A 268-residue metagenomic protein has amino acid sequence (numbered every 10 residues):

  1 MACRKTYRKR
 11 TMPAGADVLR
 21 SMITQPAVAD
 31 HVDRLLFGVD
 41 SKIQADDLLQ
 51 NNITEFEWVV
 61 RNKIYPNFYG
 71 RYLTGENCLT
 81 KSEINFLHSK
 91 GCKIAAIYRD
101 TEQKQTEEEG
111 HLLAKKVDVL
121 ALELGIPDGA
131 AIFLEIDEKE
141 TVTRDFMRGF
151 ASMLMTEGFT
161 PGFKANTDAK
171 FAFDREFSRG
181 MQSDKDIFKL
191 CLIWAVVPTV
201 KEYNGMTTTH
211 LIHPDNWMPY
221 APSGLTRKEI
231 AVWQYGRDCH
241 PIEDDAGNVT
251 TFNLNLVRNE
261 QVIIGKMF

Functional and structural regions predicted by a protein language model:
M1-L19: N-terminal secretory targeting signals
P13-N51, F56-V59, G180-F268: Functionally critical loop-and-helix segments that line ligand-binding/catalytic clefts of soluble enzyme domains
D30-N52, K63-A151, M155-G158: Substrate-binding cleft of extracellular glycoside hydrolase catalytic domains
N52, T143-M147, A172-S183: Distinct, well-ordered alpha-helical segments
E57-V59, S82-F86, G149, R175-M181: Short, aromatic/basic amphipathic alpha-helical patches
Y98, A165, G236: Residues at the C-termini of beta-strands that transition into short coil/loop
Q103, K170, C239-P241: Flexible, glycine-rich phosphate/dinucleotide-binding loops and adjacent beta-alpha linkers at cofactor/substrate
E157-F173: Aromatic-lined carbohydrate-recognition surfaces of secreted/lumenal glycan-active proteins
